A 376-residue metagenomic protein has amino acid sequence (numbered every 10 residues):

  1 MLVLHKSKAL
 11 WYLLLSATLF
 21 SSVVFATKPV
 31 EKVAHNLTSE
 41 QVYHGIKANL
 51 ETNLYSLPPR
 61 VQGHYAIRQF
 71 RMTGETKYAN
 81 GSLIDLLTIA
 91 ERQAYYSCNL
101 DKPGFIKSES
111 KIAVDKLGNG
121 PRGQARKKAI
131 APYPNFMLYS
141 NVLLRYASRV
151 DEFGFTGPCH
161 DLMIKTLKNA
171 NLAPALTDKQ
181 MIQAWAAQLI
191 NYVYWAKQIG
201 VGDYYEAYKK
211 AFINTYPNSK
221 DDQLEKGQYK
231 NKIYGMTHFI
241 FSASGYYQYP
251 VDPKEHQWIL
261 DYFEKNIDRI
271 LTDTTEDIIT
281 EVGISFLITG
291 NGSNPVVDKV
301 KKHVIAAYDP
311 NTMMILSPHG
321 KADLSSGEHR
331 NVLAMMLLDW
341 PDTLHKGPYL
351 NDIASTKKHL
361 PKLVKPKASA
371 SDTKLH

Functional and structural regions predicted by a protein language model:
L2-L13: Bacterial N-terminal signal peptides that target proteins for export
L13-L14, V24: Cleavable N-terminal signal peptides
A26-N119, P132-E152, L162-L172, N294-H376: Terminal, non-catalytic domain-edge segments
G63-Y65, Y192, F239, V282 (+1 more regions): Hydrophobic anchor position in alpha-helical repeat solenoids
R122-T280, L287-G290, D298-I305: Eukaryote-skewed repeat-based solenoidal scaffolds used as protein-protein interaction platforms, primarily
D273-E281, S325-V332: Amphipathic alpha-helical protein-interaction segments enriched in hydrophobic
